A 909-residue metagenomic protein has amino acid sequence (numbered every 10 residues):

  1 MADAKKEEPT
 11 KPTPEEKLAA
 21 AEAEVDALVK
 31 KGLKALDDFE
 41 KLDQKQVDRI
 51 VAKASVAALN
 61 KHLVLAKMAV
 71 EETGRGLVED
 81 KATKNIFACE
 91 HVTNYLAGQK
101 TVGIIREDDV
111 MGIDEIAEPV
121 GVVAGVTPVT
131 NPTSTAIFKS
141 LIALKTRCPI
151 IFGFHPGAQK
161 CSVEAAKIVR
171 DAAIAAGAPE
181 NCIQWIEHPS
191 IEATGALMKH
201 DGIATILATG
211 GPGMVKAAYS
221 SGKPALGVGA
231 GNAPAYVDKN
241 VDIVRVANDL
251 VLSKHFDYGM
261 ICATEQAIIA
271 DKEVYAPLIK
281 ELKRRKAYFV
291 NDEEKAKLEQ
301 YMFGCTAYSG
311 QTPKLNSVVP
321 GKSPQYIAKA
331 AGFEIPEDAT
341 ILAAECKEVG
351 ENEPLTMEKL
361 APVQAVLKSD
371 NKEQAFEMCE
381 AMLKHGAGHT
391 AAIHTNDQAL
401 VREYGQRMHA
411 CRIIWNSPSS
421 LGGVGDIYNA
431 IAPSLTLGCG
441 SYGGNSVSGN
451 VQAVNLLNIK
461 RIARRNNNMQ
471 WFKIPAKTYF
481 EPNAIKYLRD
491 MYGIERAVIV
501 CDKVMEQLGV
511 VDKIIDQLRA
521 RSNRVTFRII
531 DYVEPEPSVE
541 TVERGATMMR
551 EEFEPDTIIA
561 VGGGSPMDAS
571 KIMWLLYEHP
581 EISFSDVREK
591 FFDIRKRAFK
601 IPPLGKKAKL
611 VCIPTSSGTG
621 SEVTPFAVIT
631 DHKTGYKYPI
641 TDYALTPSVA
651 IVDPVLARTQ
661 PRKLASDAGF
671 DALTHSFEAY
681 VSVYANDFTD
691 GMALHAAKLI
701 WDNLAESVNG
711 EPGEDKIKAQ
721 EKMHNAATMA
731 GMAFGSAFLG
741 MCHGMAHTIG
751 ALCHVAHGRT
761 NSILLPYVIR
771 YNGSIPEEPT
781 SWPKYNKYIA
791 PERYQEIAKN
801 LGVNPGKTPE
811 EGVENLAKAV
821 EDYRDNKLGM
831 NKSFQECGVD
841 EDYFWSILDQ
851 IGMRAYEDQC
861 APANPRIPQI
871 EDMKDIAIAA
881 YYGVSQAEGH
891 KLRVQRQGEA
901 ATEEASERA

Functional and structural regions predicted by a protein language model:
A2-D114, I142, R284: N-terminal Rossmann-like NAD(P)+-binding subdomain of aldehyde/semialdehyde dehydrogenases
D3, E40, F333-N468: Conserved C-terminal structural/oligomerization subdomain of aldehyde/semialdehyde dehydrogenase
P9-P12, L18-A19, I137, V215-G350 (+1 more regions): ALDH superfamily catalytic-core signature
N94, A165, E540-V655: Glycine/threonine-rich beta-strand-loop-alpha-helix active-site module that forms ligand/phosphate-binding
I104-R245: Rossmann-like NAD(P) dinucleotide-binding subdomain of oxidoreductase/dehydrogenase enzymes
M469-T557, F834: ATP/NTP phosphate-donor binding region
V623-A737: Carboxylate- and glycine-rich phosphate/diphosphate-binding segment that chelates Mg2+/Mn2+
L752-V755, R759-S846, P862, L892: Gly/Pro-rich interdomain helix-loop hinge
